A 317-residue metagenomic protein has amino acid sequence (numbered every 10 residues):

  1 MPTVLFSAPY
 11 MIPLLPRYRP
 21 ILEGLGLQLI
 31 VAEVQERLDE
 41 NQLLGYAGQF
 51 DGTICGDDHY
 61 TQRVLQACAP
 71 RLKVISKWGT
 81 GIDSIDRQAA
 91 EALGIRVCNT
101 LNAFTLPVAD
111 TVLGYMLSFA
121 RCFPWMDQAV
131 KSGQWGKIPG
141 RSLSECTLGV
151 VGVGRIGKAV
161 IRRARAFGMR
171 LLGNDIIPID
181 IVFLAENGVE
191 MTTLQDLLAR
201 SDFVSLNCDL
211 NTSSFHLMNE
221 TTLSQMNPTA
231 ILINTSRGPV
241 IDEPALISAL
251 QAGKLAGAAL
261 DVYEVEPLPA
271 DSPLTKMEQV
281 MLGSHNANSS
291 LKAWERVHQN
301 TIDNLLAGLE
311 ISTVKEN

Functional and structural regions predicted by a protein language model:
M1-G52, L172, L309, N317: N-terminal glycine-/charge-rich "phosphate-binding" loop or analogous flexible N-terminal tail
P13-Y18, G24, E91, C98-T111 (+1 more regions): C-terminal helix-to-coil terminal segments
G45-G52, P70-L72, R200-F203, N227-A230: Short acidic/histidine-rich motifs immediately flanking catalytic phosphotransfer sites in two-component signaling
Q49-D127, R141: Phosphate/diphosphate ligand-binding glycine-rich loop within oxidoreductases
T61-Q62, P178-P273: Rossmann-like adenosine-cofactor binding region
A109-Q128, R162-M169, N300-A307: Oxidoreductase and adenylate-handling cofactor-binding alpha/beta cores
M126-A159, G168: Glycine-rich NAD(P)-binding loop of Rossmann-like domains
A166-L184: NAD(P)-binding Rossmann-fold cofactor-contacting core
